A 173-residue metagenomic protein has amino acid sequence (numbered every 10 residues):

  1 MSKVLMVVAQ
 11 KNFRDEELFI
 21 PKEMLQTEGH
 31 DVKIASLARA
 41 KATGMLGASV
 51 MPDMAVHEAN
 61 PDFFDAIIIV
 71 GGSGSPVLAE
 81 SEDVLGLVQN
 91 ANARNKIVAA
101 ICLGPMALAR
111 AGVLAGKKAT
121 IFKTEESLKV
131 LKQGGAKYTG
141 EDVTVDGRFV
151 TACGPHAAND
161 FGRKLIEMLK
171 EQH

Functional and structural regions predicted by a protein language model:
M1-R94, V98, A107-V113, L128-H173: Extended, subdomain-level signal for the structured scaffold at the beginning of enzyme domains
C102: Catalytic nucleophile serine of serine hydrolases, specifically the conserved "nucleophile elbow" pentapeptide
G116: Short Cys/His-rich Zn2+-coordinating modules
A119: Acidic, metal/cofactor-coordinating or nucleic-acid-engaging core segments within structured domains
F122-T124: Glycine/proline-rich loop-helix segments at beta-alpha junctions forming the active-site rim of enzyme cores
